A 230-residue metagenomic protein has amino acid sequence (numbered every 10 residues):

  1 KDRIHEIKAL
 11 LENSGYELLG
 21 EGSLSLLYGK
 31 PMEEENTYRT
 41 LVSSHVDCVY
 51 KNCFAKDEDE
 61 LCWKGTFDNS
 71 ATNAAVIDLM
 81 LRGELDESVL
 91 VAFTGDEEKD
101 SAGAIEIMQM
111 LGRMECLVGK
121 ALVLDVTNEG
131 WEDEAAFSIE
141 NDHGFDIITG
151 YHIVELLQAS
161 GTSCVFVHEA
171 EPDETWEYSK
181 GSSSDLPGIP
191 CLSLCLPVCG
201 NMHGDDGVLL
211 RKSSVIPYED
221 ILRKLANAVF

Functional and structural regions predicted by a protein language model:
K1-G22, I216-A228: N-terminal helical capping/dimerization or prosegment-like subdomains of hydrolases acting on amide or phosphate bonds
K8-E12, E17-G22, N36-L90: Active-site metal-coordination/substrate-binding segment of hydrolases, especially metallo-dependent peptidases
S23-L27: Short hydrophobic/aromatic beta-strand or adjacent loop that forms the aromatic wall/cage of a ligand/substrate-binding
Y28-E35, S183-L186: Active-site beta-strand termini and strand-to-loop segments that position acidic
T40-V42, A92, K120-L122, P190-L194: Hydrophobic/aromatic beta-strand patches that form the interior of the parallel beta-sheet core in alpha/beta enzyme
S44-V49, L124-N128, P197-C199: Short glycine-enriched loops at secondary-structure junctions
K64-I148, C164-G181: Acidic/histidine-rich catalytic neighborhood of metal-dependent amide-processing enzymes
E132-D133, S138-F230: Active-site-adjacent substrate-binding region of metalloamidase/peptidase-like peptide-processing proteins
